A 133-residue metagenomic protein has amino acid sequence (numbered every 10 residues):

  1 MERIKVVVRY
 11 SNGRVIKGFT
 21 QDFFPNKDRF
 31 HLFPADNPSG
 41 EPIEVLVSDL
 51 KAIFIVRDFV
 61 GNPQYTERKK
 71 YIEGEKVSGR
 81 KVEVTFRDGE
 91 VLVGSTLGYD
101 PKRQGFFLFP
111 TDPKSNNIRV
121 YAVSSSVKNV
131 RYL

Functional and structural regions predicted by a protein language model:
M1-L133: Conserved RNA-binding domains used in RNP assembly and mRNA/RNA metabolism
